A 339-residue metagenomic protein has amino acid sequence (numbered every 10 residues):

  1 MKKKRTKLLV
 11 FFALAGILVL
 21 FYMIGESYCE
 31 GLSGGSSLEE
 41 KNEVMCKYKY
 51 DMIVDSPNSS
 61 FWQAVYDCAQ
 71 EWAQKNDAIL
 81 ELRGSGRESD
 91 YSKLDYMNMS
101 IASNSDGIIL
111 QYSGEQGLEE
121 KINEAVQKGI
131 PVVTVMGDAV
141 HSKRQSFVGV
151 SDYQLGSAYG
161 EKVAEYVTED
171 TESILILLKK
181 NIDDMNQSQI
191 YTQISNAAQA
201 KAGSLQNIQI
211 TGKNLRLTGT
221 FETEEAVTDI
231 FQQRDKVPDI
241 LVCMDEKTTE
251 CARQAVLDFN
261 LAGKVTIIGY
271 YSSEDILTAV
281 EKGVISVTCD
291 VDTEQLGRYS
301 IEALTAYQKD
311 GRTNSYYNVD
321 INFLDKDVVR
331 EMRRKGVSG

Functional and structural regions predicted by a protein language model:
M1-G16: N-terminal Sec-pathway targeting helices
K7-F11, I24-Y28, T293-G339: Hinge/cleft segment of the Venus flytrap/periplasmic-binding protein
C29-G84, Q127, R334-K335: N-terminal, intrinsically disordered, polar/charged segments of Gram-positive cell-envelope systems that serve as
I53-F61, L82-Y91, G149-A158, I176-N196 (+4 more regions): Hinge/beta->alpha junction and helix N-cap segments in small-molecule ligand-binding domains
I109-Q127, L215-L277: Hydrophobic alpha-helical
E120-Q154, S273-E281, I285: Flexible loop/hinge segments that line or gate small-molecule binding clefts
F147-S173, I276, D292-K309: Hydrophobic alpha-helical segments within soluble ligand-binding/sensing domains
Y159-L205, L304, G311-E331: An alpha-beta-alpha
